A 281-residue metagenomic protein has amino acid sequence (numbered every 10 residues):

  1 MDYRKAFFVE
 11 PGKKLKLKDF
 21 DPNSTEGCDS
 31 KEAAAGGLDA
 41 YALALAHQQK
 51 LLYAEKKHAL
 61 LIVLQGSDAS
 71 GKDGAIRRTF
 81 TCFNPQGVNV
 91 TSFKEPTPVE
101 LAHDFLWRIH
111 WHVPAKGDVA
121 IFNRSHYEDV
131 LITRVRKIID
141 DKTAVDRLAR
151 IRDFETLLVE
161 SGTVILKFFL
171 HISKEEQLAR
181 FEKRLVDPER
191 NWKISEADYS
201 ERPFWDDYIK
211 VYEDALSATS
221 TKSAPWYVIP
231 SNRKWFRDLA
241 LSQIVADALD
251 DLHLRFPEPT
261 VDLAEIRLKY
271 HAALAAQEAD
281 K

Functional and structural regions predicted by a protein language model:
M1-A42: Charged, amphipathic alpha-helical linker segments immediately N-terminal to NTP-binding catalytic cores
G27-G37, P85-L148: Conserved nucleotide-sensing/catalytic segment adjacent to the nucleotide-binding pocket in NTP-handling enzymes
C28, I132-R150, L158-K210, P257-A264 (+1 more regions): A glycine- and Lys/Arg-enriched "phosphate-lid" helix/loop adjacent to the NTP-binding pocket of small-molecule kinases
A44-Y53: Pre-Walker A adenine-sensing motif
H58-A59, K116-V119, G162-L166: Loop/turn-to-beta-strand initiation segments
V63-F80: Glycine-rich phosphate-binding P-loop
K72, V99-A102, E128-R134, K174-E182 (+1 more regions): Switch/connector loops and helix/strand junctions flanking conserved nucleotide-binding motifs in nucleotide-processing
K210-E213, S217-K281: NTP-dependent small-molecule kinase module
